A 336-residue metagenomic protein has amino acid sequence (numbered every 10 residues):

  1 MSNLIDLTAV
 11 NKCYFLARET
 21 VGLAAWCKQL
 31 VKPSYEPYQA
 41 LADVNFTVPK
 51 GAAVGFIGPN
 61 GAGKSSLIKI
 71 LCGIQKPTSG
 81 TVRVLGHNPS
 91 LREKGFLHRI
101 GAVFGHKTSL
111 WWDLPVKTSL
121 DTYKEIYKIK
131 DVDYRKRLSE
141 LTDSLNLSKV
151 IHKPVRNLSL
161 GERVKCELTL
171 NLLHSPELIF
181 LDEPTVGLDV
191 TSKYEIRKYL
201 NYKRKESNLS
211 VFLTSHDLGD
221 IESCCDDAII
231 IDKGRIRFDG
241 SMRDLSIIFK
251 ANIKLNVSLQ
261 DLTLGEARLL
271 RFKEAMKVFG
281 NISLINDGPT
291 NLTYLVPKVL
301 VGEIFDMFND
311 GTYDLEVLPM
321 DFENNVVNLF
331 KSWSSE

Functional and structural regions predicted by a protein language model:
A24-K28, D121, E125, V132-V150: Conserved ABC ATPase "signature" region
G80-S90, F96-L97: Conserved ABC transporter NBD signature motif
P154-L158: Conserved ABC ATPase signature
I179-E183: Catalytic Walker B motif of ABC-type/P-loop ATPase nucleotide-binding domains
R197-L295: ABC transporter nucleotide-binding domain
L295-E336: C-terminal coupling/interaction segments
